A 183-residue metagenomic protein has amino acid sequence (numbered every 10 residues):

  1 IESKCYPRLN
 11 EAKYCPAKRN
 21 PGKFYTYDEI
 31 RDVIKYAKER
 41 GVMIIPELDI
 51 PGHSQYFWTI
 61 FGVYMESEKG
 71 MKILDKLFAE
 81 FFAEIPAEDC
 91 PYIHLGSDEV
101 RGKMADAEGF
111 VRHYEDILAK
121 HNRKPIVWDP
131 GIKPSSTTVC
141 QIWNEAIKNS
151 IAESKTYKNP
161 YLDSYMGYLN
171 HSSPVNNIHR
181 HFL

Functional and structural regions predicted by a protein language model:
I1-H121: Substrate-binding cleft of carbohydrate-active enzyme catalytic domains
S97-L183: Catalytic-core regions of glycoside hydrolase
